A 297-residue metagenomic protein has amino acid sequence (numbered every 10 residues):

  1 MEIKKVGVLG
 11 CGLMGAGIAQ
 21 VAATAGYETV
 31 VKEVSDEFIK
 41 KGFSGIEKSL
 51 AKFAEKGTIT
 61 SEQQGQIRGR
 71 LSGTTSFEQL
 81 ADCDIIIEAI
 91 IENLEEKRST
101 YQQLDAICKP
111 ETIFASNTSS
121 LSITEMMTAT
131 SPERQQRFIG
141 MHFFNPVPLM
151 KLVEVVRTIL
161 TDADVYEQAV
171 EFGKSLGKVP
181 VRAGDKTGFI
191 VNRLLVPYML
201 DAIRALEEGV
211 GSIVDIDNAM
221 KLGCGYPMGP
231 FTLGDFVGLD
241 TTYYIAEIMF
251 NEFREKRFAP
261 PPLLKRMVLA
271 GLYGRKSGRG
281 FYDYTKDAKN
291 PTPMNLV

Functional and structural regions predicted by a protein language model:
M1-K52, K56, I107: NAD(P)+-binding Rossmann beta1-loop-alpha1 motif at the extreme N-terminus of oxidoreductases
E2, A25-Y27, A163-E167, K174-D185 (+2 more regions): NAD(P)-dependent Rossmann-like dehydrogenase/reductase catalytic/cofactor-binding core
V31-Q64, V155-V165, P180, T187-L195: Rossmann-like dinucleotide-binding cores of NAD(P)H-dependent redox enzymes
F38, K52-F114, L121: Rossmann-like NAD(P)-binding element
S49, K151-L152, Y198-A202, G229 (+1 more regions): A general alpha-helix detector
I113-D185, N192-R193: Rossmann-fold dinucleotide-binding core
